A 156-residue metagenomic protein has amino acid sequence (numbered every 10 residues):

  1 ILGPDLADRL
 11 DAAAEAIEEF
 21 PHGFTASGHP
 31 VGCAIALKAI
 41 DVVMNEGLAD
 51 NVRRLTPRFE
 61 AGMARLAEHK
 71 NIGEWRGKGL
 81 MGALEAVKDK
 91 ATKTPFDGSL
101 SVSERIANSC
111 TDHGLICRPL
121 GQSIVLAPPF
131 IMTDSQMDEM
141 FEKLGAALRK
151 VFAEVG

Functional and structural regions predicted by a protein language model:
I1-G156: Conserved N-terminal phosphate-binding loop of PLP-dependent enzymes in the Aspartate aminotransferase
